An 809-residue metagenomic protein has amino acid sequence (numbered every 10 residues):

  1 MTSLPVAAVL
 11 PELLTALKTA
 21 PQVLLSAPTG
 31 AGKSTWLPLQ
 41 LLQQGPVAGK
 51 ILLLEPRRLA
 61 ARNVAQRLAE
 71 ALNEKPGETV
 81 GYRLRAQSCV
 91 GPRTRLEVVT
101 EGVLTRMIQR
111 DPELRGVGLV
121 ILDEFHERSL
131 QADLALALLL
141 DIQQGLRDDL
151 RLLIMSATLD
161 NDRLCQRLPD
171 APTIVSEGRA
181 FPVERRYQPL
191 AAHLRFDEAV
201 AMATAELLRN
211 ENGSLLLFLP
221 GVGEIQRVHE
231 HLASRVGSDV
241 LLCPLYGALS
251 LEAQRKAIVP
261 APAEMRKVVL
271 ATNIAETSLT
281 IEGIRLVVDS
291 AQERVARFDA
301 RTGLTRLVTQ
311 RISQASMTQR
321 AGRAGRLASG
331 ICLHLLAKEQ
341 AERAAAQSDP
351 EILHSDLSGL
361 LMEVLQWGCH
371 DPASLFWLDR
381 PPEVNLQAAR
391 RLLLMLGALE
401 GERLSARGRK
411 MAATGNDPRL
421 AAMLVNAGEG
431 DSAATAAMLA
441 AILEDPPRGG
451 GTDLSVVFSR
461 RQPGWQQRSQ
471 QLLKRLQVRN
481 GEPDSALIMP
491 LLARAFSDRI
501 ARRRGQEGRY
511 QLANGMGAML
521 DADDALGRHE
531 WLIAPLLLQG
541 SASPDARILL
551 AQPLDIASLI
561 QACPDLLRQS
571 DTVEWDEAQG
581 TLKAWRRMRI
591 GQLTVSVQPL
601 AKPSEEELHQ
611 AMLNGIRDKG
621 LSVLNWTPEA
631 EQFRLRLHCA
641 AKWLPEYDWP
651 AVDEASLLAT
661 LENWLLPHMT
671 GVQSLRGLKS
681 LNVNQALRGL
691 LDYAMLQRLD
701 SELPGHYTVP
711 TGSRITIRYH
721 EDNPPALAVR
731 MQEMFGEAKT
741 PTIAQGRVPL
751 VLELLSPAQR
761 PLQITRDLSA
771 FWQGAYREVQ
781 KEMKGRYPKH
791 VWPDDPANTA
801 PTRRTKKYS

Functional and structural regions predicted by a protein language model:
M1-M423, N480, L537-L538, D722-P724: P-loop NTPase motor module signature
Q109-R110, R195-F196, D299, A344-A346 (+7 more regions): Short conserved micro-motifs at the rims of enzyme active sites and ligand-binding pockets
F181, A518, R714-T716: Short, isolated positions in well-ordered beta-strands
L399, S432-G517, E530-H706, Q745-S809: Acidic, serine/threonine- and proline-rich low-complexity intrinsically disordered segments
L520-D521, W585, I717-R718: Short capping micro-motif at the N-terminus of alpha-helices
Y707, T711-I717: Short, surface-exposed polybasic-aromatic patches that bind anionic ligands, especially phosphate groups
P725-R730, G736: Phosphate-centric recognition/catalysis
